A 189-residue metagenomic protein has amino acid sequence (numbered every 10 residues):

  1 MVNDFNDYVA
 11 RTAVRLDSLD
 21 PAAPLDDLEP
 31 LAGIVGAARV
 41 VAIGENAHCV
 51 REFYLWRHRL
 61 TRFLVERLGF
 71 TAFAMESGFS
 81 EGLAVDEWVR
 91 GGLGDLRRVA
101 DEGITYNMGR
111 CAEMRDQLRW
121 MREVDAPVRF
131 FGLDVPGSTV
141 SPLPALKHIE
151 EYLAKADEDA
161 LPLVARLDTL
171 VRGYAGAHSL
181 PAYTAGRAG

Functional and structural regions predicted by a protein language model:
M1-G189: Structured catalytic-domain cores with a bias toward divalent-metal coordination
